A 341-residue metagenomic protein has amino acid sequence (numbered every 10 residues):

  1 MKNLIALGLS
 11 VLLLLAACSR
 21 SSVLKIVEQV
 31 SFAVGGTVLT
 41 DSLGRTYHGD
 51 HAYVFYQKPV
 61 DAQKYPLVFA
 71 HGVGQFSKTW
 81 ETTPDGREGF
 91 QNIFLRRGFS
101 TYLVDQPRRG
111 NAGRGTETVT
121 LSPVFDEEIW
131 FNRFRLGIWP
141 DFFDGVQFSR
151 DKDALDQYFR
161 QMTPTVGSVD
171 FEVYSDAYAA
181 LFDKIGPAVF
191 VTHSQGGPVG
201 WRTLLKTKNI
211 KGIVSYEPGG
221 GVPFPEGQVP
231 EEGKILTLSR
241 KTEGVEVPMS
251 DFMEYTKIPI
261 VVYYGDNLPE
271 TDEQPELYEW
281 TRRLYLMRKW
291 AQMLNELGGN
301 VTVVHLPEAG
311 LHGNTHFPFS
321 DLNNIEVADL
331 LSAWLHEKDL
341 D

Functional and structural regions predicted by a protein language model:
S22-A62: N-terminal cap/lid segment of alpha/beta-hydrolase-fold proteins
D61-A62, L67-T120, V124-D126, W130-R135 (+2 more regions): Short, surface-exposed "cap/lid" segments of acyl-processing enzymes
S168, E172-A188: Conserved acidic catalytic loop of the alpha/beta-hydrolase fold
F190-V191, I213: Conserved alpha/beta-hydrolase fold motif
V191-G200: Gly/Ala-rich beta-loop-alpha elbow adjacent to hydrolase catalytic centers
K208-P223: A conserved short beta-strand
G220-L297, T302: The feature captures the conserved acid-bearing segment of alpha/beta-hydrolase catalytic domains
F317-D341: Catalytic active-site module of serine/aspartate enzymes centered on a nucleophile-bearing elbow/loop
